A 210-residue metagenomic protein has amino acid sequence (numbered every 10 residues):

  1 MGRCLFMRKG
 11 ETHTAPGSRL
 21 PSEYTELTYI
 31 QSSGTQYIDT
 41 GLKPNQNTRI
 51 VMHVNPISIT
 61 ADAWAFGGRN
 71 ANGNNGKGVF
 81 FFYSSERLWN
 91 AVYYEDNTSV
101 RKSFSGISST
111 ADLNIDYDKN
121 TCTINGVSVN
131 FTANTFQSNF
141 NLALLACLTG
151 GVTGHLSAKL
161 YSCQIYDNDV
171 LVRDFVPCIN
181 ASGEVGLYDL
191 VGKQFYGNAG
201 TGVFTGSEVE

Functional and structural regions predicted by a protein language model:
M1-T25, V191-E210: Enriched but not universal
C4-F6, P44, V51-S58, T123 (+1 more regions): Extracellular, beta-strand-rich glycan-interacting domains
L20-N90, D167-V172: Extracellular glycan-recognition modules
Q31, Y93-E95, T123-N125, Y166: A general beta-strand register signal
D39-G41, V100-G106, A133: Beta-strand-rich interaction surfaces with strong enrichment in secreted/lumenal proteins
N90-D112: Short, aromatic/His-centered strand-loop micro-motif at the edge of beta-sheets
G106-I124, N168: Localized edge beta-strand/strand-to-loop motifs within extracellular or lumenal beta-rich domains
N130-K159: Flexible glycan-contacting loops in extracellular carbohydrate-active proteins
